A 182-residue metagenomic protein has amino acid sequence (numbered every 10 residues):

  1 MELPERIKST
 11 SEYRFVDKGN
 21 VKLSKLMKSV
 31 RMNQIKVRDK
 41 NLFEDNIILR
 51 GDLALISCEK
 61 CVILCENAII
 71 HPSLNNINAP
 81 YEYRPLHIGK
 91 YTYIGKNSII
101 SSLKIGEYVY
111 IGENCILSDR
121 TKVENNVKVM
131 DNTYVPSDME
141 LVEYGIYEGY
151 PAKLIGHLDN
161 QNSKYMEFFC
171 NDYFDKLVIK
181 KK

Functional and structural regions predicted by a protein language model:
M1-I48: Extended, small-residue-rich solenoid/repeat segments and analogous flexible loops that form exposed scaffolds
E2-R14, C58-K60, E66-N67, P72-L86 (+2 more regions): Glycine-rich hexapeptide-repeat left-handed beta-helix
V30-N33, R50-L55, Y81: Right-handed parallel beta-helix/beta-solenoid
K36, L42, I48-R50, S57 (+2 more regions): Short, conserved beta-strand segments within well-ordered enzyme catalytic domains that often line or immediately flank
G89: Glycine/small-residue-rich loop that forms an oxyanion/phosphate-binding "nest" at active or ligand-binding sites
Y93: Short HxH-centered metal-ligating active-site micro-motif
